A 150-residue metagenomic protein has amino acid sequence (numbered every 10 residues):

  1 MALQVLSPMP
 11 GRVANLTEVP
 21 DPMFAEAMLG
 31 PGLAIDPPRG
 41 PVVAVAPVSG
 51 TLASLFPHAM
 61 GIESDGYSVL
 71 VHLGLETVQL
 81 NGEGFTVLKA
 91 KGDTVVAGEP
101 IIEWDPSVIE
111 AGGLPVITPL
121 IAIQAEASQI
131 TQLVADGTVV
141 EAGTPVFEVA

Functional and structural regions predicted by a protein language model:
M1-A150: Contiguous, well-folded functional domains in the mature portion of proteins
